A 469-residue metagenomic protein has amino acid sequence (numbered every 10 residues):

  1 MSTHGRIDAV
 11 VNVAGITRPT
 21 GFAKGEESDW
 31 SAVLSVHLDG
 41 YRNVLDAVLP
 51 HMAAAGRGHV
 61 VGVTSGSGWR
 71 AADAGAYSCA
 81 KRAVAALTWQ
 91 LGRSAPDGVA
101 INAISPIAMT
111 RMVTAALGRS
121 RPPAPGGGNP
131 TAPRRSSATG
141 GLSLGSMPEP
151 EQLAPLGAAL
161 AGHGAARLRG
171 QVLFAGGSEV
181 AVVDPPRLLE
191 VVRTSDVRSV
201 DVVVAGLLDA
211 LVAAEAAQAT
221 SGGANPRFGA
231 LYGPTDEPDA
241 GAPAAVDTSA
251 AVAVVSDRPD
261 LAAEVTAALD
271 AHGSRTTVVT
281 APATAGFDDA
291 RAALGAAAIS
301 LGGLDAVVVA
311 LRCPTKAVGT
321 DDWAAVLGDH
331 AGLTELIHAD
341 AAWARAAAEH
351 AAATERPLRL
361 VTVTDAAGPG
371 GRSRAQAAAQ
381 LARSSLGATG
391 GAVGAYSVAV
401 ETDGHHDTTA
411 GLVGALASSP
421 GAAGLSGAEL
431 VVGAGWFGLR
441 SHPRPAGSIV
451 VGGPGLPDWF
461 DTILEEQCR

Functional and structural regions predicted by a protein language model:
R6-D8, A85, A95-V113, T139-G141 (+8 more regions): Conserved Rossmann-fold SDR core element
V13-R18, V308-G319: Conserved NAD(P)H cofactor-binding loop of Rossmann-fold oxidoreductase domains
G21-F22, D29-S31, V318-L333: Substrate-binding pocket helix/loop in short-chain dehydrogenase/reductase
L45, A80, A344, R374-A378: Active-site helix of classical SDR
L45-D46, D340-E349, T354: A short, exposed helix-loop element centered on a Lys and neighboring polar residues
S65: Residue(s) in the substrate-gating loop at a strand-loop-helix junction that position the organic substrate next
A124-G229, E401-R469: C-terminal helical subdomain
